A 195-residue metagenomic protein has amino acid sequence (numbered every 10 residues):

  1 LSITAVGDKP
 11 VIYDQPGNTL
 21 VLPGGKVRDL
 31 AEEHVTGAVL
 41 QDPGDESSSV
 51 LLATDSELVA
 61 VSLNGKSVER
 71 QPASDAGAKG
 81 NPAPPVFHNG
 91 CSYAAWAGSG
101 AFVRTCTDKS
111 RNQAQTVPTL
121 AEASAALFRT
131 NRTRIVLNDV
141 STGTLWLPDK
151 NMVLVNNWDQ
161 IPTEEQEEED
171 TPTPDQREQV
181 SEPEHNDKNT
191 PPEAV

Functional and structural regions predicted by a protein language model:
L1, Q15-V35, T54-G77, G100-L120 (+1 more regions): Surface-exposed loop/turn elements that mediate protein-protein interactions on large endomembrane-trafficking
L1-K9, A31-S48, A73-C91, T119-T133 (+1 more regions): Repeated scaffold domains used in trafficking and secretory/extracellular systems, primarily beta-propellers
S2-L20, L40-A60, P84-V103, L127-V140 (+1 more regions): Short beta-strand elements that form the blades of beta-propeller/WD-repeat-like and other beta-sheet-rich scaffold
Q41, V140-D187: Beta-sheet-rich non-transmembrane sensory/scaffold domains
A94, A194-V195: Extracytoplasmic/periplasm-facing segments of secreted or lipoprotein envelope proteins
N189-E193: Proline-centered linker/hinge motifs at extracellular inter-domain junctions
